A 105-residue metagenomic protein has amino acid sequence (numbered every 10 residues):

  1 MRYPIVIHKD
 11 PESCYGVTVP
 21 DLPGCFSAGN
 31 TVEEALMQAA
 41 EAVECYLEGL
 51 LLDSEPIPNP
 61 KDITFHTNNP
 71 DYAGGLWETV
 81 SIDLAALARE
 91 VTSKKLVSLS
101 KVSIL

Functional and structural regions predicted by a protein language model:
M1-C14, T18: N-terminal segment of the canonical double-stranded RNA-binding domain
M1-R2, E41-L105: Short, charged, surface-exposed hinge/linker loops at domain edges that act as mobile lids or interdomain connectors
S13, L22, S103: A generic "binding-loop/recognition-motif" signal
G16, F26, L96: Short aromatic/hydrophobic contact patches that present stacked aromatics for nucleic-acid/ligand binding
V19-D21, E90-V91: Short glycine-enriched loop/turn motifs at secondary-structure junctions
L22-P23, L84: Short, charged/polar surface micro-motifs in flexible loops or helix N-caps
P23-E34: A short, exposed loop/beta-hairpin motif centered on an aromatic-Gly-Thr core
A35, A39: Conserved anionic group-binding/transfer micro-motifs
